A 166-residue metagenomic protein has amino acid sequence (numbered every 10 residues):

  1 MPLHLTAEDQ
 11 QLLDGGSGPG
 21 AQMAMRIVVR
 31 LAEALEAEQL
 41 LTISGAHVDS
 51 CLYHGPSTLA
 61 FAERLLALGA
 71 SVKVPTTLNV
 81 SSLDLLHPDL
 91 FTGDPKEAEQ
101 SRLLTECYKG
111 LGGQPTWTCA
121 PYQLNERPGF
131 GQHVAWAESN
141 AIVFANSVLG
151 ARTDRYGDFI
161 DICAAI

Functional and structural regions predicted by a protein language model:
M1-L68, A151-A165: N-terminal basic/disordered segments at the start of proteins
S71, L78-A165: A generic, well-ordered mixed alpha/beta core segment in the N-terminal half of proteins
